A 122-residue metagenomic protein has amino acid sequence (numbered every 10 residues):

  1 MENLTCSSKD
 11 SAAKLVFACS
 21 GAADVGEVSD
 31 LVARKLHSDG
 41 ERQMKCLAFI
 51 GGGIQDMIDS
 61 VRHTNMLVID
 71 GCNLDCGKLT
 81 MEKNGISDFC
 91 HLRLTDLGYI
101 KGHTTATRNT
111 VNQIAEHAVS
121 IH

Functional and structural regions predicted by a protein language model:
M1-H122: Iron-sulfur-associated redox domains of electron-transfer enzymes in respiratory and anaerobic energy metabolism
